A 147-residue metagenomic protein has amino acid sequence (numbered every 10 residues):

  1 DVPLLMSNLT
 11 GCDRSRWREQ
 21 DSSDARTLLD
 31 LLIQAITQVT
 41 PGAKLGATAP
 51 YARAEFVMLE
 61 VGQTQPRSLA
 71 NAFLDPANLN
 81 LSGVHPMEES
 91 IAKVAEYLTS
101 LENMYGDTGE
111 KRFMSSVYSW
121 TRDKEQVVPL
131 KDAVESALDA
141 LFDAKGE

Functional and structural regions predicted by a protein language model:
D1-E147: Basic polyanion-binding and macromolecular-assembly surfaces
